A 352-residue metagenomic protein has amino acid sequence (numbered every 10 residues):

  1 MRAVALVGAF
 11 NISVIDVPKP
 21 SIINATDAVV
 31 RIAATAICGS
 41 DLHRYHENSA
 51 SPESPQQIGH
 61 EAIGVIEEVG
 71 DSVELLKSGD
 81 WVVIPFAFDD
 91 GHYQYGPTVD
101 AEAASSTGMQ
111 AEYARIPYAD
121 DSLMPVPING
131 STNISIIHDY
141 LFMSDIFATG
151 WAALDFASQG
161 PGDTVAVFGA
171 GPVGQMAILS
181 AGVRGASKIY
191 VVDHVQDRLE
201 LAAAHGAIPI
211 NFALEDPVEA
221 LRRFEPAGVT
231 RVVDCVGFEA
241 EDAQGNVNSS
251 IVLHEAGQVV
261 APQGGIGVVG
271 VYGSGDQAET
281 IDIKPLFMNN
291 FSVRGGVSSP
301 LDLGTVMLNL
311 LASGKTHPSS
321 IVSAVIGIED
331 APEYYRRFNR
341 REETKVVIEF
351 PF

Functional and structural regions predicted by a protein language model:
P18-T35, N48-G91, S106-G108, P127-N133: Glycine-rich beta-strand-centered segment in the early N-terminal region that forms part of a ligand/cofactor-binding
W81, S131-E215: Mid-domain Rossmann-like dinucleotide-binding core that forms the NAD(H)/NADP(H) cofactor-binding site
W81, T164, G264-I266, S292: Short glycine-centered segments of the SAM/dcSAM-binding site in methyltransferase folds
F88-F168: NAD(P)H dinucleotide-binding glycine-rich loop of Rossmann-like/cofactor-binding domains, especially the beta1-alpha1
A157, H205-N290: Glycine-rich cofactor phosphate-binding loops and adjacent beta1-alpha1 units of small-molecule cofactor enzyme domains
V195, Y272, S299: Residues in the short beta-alpha loop(s) of Rossmann-like NAD(P)-binding domains
Q244, H254, P300-F352: C-terminal hydrophobic helical "lid"/dimerization subdomain of Rossmann-like NAD(P)H-dependent oxidoreductases
